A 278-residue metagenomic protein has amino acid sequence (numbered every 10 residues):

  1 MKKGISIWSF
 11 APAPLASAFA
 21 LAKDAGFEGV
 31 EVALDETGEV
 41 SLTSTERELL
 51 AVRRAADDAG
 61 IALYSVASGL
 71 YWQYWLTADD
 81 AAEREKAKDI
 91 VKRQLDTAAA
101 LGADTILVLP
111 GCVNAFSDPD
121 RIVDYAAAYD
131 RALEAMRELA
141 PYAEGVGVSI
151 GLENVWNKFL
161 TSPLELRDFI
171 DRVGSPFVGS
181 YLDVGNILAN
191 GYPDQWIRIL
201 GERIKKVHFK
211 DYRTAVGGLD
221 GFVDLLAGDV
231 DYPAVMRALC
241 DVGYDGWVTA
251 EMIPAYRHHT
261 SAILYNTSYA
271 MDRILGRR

Functional and structural regions predicted by a protein language model:
M1-G4, A11-E28, D57, G102 (+3 more regions): Histidine-acidic metal/acid-base catalytic patches
M1-K3, I61-Y64, K92: Transmembrane beta-strand segments of Gram-negative outer membrane beta-barrel proteins
K2-G4, E36-E39, A78-D80, V123-Y125 (+3 more regions): A short, structure-level motif marking secondary-structure boundaries and short turns
I5-S9, V32-E36, S65-L70, V108-P110 (+4 more regions): A cross-domain feature marking catalytic cores of carbohydrate-active enzymes and several ubiquitous metabolic/repair
P14-S17, R54-A59, W75-G179, A189: Active-site acidic/histidine proton-transfer and metal-coordination neighborhood in alpha/beta enzyme cores
A33-R53, P110-S117: Glycine-rich, proline-tolerant flexible connector loops at the mouths of alpha/beta enzymes
E36-V40, W72-A78, N114-I122, A189-N190 (+2 more regions): A short acidic, helix-capping loop that chelates divalent metal ions and anchors anionic groups
S41, T45-E48, D80-A87, R121-A128 (+5 more regions): Residue-level preference for long, well-ordered alpha-helices that form the structural scaffold of enzyme catalytic
